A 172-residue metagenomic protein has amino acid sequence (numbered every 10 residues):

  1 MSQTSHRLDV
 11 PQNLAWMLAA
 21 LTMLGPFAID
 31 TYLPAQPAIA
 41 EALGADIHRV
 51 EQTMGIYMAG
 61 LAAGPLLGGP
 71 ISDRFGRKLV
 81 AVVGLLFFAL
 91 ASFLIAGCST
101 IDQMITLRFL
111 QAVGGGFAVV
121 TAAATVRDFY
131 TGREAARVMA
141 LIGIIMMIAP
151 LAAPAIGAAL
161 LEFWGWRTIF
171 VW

Functional and structural regions predicted by a protein language model:
M1-G25: Cytosolic juxtamembrane N-terminal segment immediately preceding the first transmembrane helix of multi-pass
L21, A81-F87, A91, L107 (+2 more regions): Residue-level signature of the transmembrane alpha-helical cores of Major Facilitator Superfamily-type secondary
D30, M58-L66, P150-L151: Residue-level signature of mid-helix packing/kink "hotspots" within the transmembrane helices of 12-pass Major
A35-A62: Extracellular/periplasmic helix-loop-helix junction of adjacent transmembrane segments in MFS-like secondary
A63-D102: Conserved MFS/SLC helix-loop-helix module at the cytosolic interface between two early adjacent transmembrane helices
Q103, A140-W172: Helix-loop-helix hairpin linking two adjacent transmembrane segments in secondary transporters
L107-M146: Cytoplasmic helix-loop-helix junction between adjacent transmembrane helices in 12-TM secondary transporters
